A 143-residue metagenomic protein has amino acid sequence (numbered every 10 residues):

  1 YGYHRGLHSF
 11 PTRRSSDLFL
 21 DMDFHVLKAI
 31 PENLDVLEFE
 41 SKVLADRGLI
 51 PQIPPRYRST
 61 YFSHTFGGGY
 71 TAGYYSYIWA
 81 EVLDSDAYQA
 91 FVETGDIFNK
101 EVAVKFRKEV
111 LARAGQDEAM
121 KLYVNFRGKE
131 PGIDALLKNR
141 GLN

Functional and structural regions predicted by a protein language model:
Y1-H4, H8-S15: Short, small-residue-biased leader/transition segments that mark boundaries at the very start of proteins
S9, A29-N33, G69-G73, Y77 (+2 more regions): Hydrophobic alpha-helical scaffolding
R13-L27, D46, I50, P55 (+2 more regions): C-terminal substrate/ligand-recognition segments
L20, L27, E32, V36-K42 (+2 more regions): Non-catalytic terminal accessory segments
L27-A29, S85, E118, G132-I133: Flexible loop/turn segments at secondary-structure boundaries
I30-P31, D46-P51, A90-F98, N143: Secondary-structure transition/capping motifs at alpha-helix termini and the adjoining loop/turn into the next element
P31-A45, R58-H64, F106-R113: Amphipathic alpha-helical substructures
D96-N143: C-terminal amphipathic alpha-helical interaction region
